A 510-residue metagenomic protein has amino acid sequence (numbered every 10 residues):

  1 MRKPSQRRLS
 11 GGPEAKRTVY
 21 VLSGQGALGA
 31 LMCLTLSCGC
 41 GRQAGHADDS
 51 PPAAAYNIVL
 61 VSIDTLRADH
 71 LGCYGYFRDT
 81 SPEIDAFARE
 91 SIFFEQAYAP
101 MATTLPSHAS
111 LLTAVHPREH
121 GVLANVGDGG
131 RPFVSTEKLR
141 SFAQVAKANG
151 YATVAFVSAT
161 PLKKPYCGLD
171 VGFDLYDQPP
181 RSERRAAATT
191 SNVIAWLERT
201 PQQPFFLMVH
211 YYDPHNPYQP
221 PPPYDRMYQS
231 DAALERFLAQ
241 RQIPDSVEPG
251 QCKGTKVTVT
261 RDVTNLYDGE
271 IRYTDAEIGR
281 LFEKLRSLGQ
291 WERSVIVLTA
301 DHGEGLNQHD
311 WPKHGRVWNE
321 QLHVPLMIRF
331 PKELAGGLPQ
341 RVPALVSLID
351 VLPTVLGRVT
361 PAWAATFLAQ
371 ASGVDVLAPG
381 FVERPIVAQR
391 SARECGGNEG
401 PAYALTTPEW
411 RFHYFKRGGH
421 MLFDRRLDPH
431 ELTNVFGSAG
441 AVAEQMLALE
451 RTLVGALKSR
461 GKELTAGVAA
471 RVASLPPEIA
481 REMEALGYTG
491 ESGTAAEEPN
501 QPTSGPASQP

Functional and structural regions predicted by a protein language model:
M1-L22: N-terminal secretory signal peptides that target proteins for export/translocation
R2, C38-P510: Catalytic domains that recognize anionic headgroups
G12, G24-A27, S504: Short, intrinsically disordered, low-complexity terminal segments
E14-T18, Q25, S287, V317: A composition-driven signal for long, intrinsically disordered, charge-rich low-complexity tracts
Q25-S37: Bacterial N-terminal signal peptides
